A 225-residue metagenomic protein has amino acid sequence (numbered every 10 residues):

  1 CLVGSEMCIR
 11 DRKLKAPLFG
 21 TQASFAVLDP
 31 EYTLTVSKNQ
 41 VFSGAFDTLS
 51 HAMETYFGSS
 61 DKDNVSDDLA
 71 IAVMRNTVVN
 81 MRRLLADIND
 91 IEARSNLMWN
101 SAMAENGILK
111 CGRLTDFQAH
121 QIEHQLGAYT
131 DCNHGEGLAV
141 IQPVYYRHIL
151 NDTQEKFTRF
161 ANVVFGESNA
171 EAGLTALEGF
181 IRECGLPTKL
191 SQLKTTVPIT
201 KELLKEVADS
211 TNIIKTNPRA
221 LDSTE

Functional and structural regions predicted by a protein language model:
C1-I9: Single conserved hydrophobic/aromatic residue that forms the stacking wall/gate of nucleotide- or nucleobase-binding
R10-S24: Flexible glycine-/small-residue-enriched beta->alpha junction loops that bind anionic phosphate/pyrophosphate groups
K15, L34-S43, S59-D68: A short glycine-threonine-serine/GTX helix/turn-capping micro-motif
G20-S37: A short, charged helix-loop
L49: Conserved phosphate-interacting/catalytic interface
T55-A176: Active-site segments that bind and position negatively charged phosphate/pyrophosphate groups
A161, E167-E225: C-terminal charged capping/lid subdomain of soluble metabolic enzymes
